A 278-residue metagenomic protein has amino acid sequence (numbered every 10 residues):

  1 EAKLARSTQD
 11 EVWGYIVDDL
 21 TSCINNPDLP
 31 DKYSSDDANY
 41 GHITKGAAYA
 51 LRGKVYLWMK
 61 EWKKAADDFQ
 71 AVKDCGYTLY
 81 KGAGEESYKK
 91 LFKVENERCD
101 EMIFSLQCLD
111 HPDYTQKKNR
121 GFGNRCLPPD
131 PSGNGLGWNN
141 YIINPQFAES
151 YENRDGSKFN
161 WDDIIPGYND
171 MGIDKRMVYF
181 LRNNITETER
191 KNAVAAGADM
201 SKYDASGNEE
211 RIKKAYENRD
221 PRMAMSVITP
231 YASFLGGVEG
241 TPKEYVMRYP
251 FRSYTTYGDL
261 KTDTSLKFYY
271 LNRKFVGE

Functional and structural regions predicted by a protein language model:
E1-P145, K274-E278: Structured, solvent-exposed acidic/aromatic patches
K81-E278: Elongated scaffold/linker segments in the mid-to-C-terminal portions of large proteins
